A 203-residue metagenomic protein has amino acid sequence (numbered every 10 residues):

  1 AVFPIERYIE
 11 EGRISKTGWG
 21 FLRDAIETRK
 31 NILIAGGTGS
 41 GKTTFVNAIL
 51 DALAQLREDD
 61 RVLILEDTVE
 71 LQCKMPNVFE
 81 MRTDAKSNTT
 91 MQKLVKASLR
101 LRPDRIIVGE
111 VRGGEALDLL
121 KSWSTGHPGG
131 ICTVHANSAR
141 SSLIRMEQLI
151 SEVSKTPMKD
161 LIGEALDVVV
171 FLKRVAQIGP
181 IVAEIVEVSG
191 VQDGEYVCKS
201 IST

Functional and structural regions predicted by a protein language model:
A1-T28: P-loop NTP-binding catalytic core
I5-E10, K16, C73-M75, E80-T83 (+4 more regions): Generic structural "secondary-structure junction" signal
W19-G20, D24-A35, T44, A48-A165 (+1 more regions): Switch/coupling sub-region of P-loop NTPases
T38: Anionic-ligand-binding alpha/beta catalytic cores of soluble enzymes and soluble regulatory domains that recognize
G41: Conserved glycine(s) of the Walker
G163-T203: Conserved P-loop NTPase
